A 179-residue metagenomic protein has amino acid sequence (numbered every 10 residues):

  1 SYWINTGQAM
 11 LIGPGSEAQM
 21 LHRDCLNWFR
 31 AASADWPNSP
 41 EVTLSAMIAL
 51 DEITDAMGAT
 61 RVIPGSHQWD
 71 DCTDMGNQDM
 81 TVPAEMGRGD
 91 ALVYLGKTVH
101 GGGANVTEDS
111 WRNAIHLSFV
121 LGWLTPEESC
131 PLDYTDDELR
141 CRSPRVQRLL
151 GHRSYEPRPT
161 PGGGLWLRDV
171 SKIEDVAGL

Functional and structural regions predicted by a protein language model:
S1-D24: Long, hydrophobic, well-ordered secondary-structure blocks that form the structural core and pocket-lining surfaces
S1-G7, W28-F29, C130-L132, A177-L179: Fe(II)/2-oxoglutarate oxygenase catalytic core
W3-T6, R61-V62, V93-Y94: A structural signal for short, well-ordered beta-strand segments and their strand-loop junctions that often border
T6-A9, A46-I48, I115-F119: A structural signal for short, well-ordered beta-strand segments
L11, I48-E52, V106: Short, low-complexity Ser/Thr-rich regulatory SLiMs
S16-M86, N113, L124-Y134: Catalytic core of non-heme Fe(II) oxygenases with the double-stranded beta-helix
H67-V93, K97-V99, G103-L179: Conserved double-stranded beta-helix
